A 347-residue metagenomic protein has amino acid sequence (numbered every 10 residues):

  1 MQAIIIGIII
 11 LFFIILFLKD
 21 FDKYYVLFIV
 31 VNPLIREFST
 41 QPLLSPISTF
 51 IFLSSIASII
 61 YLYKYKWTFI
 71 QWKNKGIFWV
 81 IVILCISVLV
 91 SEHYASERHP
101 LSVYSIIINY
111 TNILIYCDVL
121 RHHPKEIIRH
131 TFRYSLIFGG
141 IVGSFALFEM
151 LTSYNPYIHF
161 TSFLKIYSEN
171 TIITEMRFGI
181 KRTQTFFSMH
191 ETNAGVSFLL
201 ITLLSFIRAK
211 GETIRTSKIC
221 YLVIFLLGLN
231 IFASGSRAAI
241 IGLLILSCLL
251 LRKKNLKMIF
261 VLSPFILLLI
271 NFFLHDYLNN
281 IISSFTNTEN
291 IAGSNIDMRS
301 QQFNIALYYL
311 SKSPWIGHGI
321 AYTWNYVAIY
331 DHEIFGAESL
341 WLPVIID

Functional and structural regions predicted by a protein language model:
A3-I10, S48-S58, S102-Y116, T192-R208 (+1 more regions): Hydrophobic core segments of transmembrane alpha-helices in multi-pass, intramembrane catalytic enzymes
I15-F21, K64-K75, R121-T131, A209-S217 (+1 more regions): Membrane-interface helix-boundary motifs at transmembrane edges
L16, D22-T40, T49-L114: N-terminal hydrophobic segments of proteins, predominantly signal-anchor/transmembrane helices of inner/organellar
R36-S39, Y277-D347: Long extracytoplasmic/lumenal interhelical loops at the membrane interface of multi-pass membrane proteins
K73-L84, I107, C117-T161: Interfacial loop-to-transmembrane-helix boundary motif in multi-pass membrane proteins
L89, F132-F160, T174-I180, T185-S234 (+1 more regions): Alpha-helical transmembrane segments of multi-pass inner-membrane proteins
S144, M150-S153, S234, L251-N290 (+1 more regions): A membrane-periplasm/extracellular boundary helix in multi-pass inner-membrane enzymes that assemble envelope glycans
Y154-R182, Y322-W341, I346: Interfacial juxtamembrane loops and adjacent helix segments that form the catalytic/substrate-binding surfaces
